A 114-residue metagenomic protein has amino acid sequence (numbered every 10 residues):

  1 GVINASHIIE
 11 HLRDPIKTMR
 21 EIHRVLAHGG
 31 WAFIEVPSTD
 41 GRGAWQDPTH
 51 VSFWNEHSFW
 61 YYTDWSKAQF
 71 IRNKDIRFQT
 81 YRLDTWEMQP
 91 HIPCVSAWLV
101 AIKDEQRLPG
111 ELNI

Functional and structural regions predicted by a protein language model:
G1-D40: Conserved SAM-binding loop
W31, V51, E56, C94-S96: Extracellular structured ligand-interaction cores
S38-D40, S58, W65, K103: Short, flexible active-site-adjacent loop segments at beta-strand->alpha-helix junctions, enriched in small/polar
D40-W45, Q106-P109: Short catalytic/ligand-binding loop motif for oxyanion handling, primarily in non-cytosolic enzymes, centered on
G43-P48, E87-Q89: Acidic pyrophosphate-coordinating catalytic loop
Q46-D75: Conserved Class I S-adenosyl-L-methionine
A68-Q89: Conserved S-adenosyl-L-methionine
D84-I114: Core SAM-dependent methyltransferase catalytic element
